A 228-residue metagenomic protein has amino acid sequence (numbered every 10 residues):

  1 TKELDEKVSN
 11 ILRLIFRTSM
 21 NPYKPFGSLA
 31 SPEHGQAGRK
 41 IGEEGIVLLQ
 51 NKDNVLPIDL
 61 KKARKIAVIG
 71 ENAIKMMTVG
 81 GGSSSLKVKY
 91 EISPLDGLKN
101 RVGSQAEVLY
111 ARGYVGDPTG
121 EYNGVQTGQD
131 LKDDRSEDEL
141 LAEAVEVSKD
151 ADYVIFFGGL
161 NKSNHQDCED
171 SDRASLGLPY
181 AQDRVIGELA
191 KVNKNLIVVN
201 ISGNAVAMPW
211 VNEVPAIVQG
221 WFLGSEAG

Functional and structural regions predicted by a protein language model:
T1-P22: Long, well-ordered, tryptophan-enriched scaffold segments
E6-K7, P22-G27, P57-L60: Short coil/turn segments at secondary-structure boundaries
R13, L29-P32, Q36-G228: C-terminal non-catalytic regions of proteins with extracellular/luminal or membrane-system context
